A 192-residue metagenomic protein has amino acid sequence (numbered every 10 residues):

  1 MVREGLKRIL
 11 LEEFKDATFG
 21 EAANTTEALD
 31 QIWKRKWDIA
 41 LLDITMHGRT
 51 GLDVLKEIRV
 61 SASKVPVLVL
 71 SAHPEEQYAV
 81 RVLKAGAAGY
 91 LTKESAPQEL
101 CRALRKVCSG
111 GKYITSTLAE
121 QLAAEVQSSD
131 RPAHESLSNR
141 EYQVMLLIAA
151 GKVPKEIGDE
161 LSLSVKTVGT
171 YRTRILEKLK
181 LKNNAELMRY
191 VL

Functional and structural regions predicted by a protein language model:
V2, H47: The feature encodes the CheY-like receiver
E21-I39: Acidic, metal-coordinating helix/loop segments flanking the phosphotransfer/catalytic sites of two-component signaling
N24, T50-D53: Acidic catalytic/metal-coordinating carboxylates
D30, L52-K64: Short amphipathic alpha-helix used as the core "switch/output" element in two-component signaling
D43, S71: Active-site residues of response regulator receiver
Q77-K84, G89-N139, Q143, A185: Short, flexible helix-to-coil linker/hinge segments that flank and couple to helix-turn-helix
A124, R131-K166: Helix-turn-helix DNA-binding segment
T173-L192: Basic, Lys/Arg-enriched C-terminal extension of HTH/homeodomain DNA-binding domains
